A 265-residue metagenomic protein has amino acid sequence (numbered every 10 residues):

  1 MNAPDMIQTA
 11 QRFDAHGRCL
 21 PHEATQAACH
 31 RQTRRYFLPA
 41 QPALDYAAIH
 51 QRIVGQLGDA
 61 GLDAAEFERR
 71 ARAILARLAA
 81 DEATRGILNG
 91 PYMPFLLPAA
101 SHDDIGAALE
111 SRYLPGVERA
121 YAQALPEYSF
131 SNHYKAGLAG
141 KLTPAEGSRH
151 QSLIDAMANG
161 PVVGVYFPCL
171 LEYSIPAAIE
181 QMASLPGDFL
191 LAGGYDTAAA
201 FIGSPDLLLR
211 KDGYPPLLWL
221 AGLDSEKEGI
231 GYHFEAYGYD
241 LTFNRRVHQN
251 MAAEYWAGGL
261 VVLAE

Functional and structural regions predicted by a protein language model:
M1-L190, D196-E265: A binding-site-centric feature that preferentially detects glycan-recognition modules on secreted/surface proteins
